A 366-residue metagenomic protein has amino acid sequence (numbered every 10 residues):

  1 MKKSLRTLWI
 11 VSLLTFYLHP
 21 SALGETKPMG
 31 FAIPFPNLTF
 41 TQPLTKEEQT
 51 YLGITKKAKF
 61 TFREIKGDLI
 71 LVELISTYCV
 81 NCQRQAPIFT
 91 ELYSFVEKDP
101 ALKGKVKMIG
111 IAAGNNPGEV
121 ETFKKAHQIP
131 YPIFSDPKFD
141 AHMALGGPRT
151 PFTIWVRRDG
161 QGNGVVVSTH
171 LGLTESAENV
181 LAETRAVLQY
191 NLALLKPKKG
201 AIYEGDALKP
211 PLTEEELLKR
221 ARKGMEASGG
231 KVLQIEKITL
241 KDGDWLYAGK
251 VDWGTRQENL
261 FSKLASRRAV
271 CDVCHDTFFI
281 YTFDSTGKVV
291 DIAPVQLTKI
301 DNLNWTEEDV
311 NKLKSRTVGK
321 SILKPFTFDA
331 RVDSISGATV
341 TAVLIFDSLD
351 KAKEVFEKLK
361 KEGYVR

Functional and structural regions predicted by a protein language model:
M1-W9: Bacterial N-terminal signal peptides that target proteins for export
L8-Y17: Bacterial N-terminal signal peptides
P20-P28: Boundary at the C-terminal end of the N-terminal hydrophobic targeting segment
T39-I70: A short beta-strand-turn-helix
K66, L74-E91: Conserved redox-active cysteine motifs that mediate thiol-disulfide chemistry, especially di-cysteine Cys-X(1-2)-Cys
Q83-H127, A141-M143: Structural microenvironment flanking redox-active thiols in thiol-disulfide oxidoreductases
H127-I129, P137-A186: Thiol/disulfide oxidoreductase modules built on the thioredoxin-like
P197-R366: Flexible, solvent-exposed loop/hinge segments and secondary-structure transition points
